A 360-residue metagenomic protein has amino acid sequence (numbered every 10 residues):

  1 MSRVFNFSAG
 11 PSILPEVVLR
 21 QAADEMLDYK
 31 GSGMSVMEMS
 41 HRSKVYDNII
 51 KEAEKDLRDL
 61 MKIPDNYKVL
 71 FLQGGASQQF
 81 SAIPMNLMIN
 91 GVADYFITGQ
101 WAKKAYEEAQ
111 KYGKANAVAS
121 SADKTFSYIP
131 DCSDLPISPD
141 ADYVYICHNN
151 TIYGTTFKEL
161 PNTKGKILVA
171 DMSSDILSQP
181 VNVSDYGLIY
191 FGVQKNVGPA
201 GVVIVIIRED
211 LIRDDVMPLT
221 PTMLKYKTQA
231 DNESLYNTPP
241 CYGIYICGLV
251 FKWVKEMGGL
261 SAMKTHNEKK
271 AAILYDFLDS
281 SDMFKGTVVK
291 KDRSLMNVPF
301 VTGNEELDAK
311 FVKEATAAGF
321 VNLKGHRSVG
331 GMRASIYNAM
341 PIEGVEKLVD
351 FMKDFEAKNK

Functional and structural regions predicted by a protein language model:
S2-V4, A317, G330-K360: PLP-dependent enzyme catalytic core of the Aspartate aminotransferase-like
R3-E54: A glycine-/small-polar-enriched, mobile loop at the entrance of the PLP active site in fold-type I
S32-Q79, N86, Q100, E108: Conserved N-terminal alpha-helix of the aminotransferase class I/II PLP-enzyme fold
M88-W101: Conserved PLP-anchoring active-site segment centered on the Schiff-base-forming lysine
A109, S120-I176: Active-site phosphate-binding strand-loop segment of PLP-dependent enzymes
V169, V183-Q194, V203: Conserved active-site segment immediately N-terminal to the catalytic lysine that forms the internal aldimine
V193-Y275, V289, K358-K360: Active-site C-terminal subdomain of aminotransferase-like
F284-A315: Conserved PLP-binding catalytic core of the aspartate aminotransferase-like
